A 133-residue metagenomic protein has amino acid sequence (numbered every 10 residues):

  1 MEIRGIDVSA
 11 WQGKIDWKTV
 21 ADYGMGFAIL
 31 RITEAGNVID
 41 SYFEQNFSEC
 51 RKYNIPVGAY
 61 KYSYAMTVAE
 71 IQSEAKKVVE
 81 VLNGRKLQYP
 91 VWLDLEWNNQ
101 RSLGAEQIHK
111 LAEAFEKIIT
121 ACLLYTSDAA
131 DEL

Functional and structural regions predicted by a protein language model:
E2-I15, L30-A114: Substrate-binding cleft of extracellular glycoside hydrolase catalytic domains
A21, R51, E116-T120: Surface-exposed amphipathic alpha-helices with a cationic face
G24-F27: Glycine-enriched alpha-helix->loop->beta-strand junction motifs that scaffold or abut catalytic
I55, L123-L124: Short phosphate-binding/catalytic loops that engage adenosine nucleotides
R85, T120-C122: Secondary-structure boundary elements
Y125-L133: Single conserved hydrophobic/aromatic residue that forms the stacking wall/gate of nucleotide- or nucleobase-binding
